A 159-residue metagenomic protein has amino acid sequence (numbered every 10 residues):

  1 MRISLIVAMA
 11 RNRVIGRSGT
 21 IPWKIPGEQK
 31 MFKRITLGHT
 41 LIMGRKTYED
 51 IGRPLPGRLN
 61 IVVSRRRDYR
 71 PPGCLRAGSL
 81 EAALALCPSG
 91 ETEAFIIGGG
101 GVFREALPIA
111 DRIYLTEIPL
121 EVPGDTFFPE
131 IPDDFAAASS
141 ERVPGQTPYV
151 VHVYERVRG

Functional and structural regions predicted by a protein language model:
M1-G159: Enzymes that bind and transform nitrogen-containing heteroaromatic metabolites
